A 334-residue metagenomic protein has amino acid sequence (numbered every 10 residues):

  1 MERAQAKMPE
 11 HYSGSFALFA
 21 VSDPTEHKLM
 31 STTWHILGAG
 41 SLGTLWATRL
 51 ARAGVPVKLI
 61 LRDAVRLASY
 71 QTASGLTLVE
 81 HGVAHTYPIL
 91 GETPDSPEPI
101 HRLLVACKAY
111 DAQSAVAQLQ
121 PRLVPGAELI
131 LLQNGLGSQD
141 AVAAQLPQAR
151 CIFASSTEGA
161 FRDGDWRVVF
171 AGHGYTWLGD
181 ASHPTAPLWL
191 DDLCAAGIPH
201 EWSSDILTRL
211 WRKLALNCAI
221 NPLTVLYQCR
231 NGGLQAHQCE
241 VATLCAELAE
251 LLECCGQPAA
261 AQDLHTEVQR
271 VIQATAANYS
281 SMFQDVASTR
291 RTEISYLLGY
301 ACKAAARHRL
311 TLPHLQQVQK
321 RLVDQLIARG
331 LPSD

Functional and structural regions predicted by a protein language model:
Y12, F16-F19: Aromatic (phenylalanine/tyrosine) cluster motif
E26-A84: NAD(P)+-binding Rossmann beta1-loop-alpha1 motif at the extreme N-terminus of oxidoreductases
W34, V57, L129, C151 (+1 more regions): Hydrophobic anchor at the start of a short beta-strand that flanks the dinucleotide cofactor-binding loop
W46, V83-R167: Rossmann-like NAD(P)(H) cofactor-binding subdomain of soluble oxidoreductases
L132-R209: Rossmann-fold dinucleotide-binding core
C194, A242, A246-D334: NAD(P)-dependent Rossmann-like dehydrogenase/reductase catalytic/cofactor-binding core
L207-E250, A277: Active-site-proximal catalytic alpha-helix in oxidoreductases
